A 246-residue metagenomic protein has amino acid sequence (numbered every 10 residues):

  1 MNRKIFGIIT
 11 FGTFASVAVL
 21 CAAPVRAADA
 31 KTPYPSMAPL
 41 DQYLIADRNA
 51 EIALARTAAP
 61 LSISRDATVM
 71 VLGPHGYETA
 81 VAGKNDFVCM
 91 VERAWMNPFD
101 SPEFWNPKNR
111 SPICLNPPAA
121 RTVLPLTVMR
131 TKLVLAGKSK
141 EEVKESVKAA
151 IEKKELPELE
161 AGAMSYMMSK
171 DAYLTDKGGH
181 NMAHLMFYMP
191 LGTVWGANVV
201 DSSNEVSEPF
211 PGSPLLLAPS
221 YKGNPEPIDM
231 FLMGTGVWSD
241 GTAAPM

Functional and structural regions predicted by a protein language model:
M1-T13: Bacterial N-terminal signal peptides that target proteins for export
S16-V17: Sec-dependent, cleavable N-terminal signal peptides
C21-A27: Sec/Tat signal peptide C-region and signal peptidase I cleavage site
D29-M246: Primary mode marks residue(s) on the alpha4-beta5-alpha5 output face of response regulator receiver
